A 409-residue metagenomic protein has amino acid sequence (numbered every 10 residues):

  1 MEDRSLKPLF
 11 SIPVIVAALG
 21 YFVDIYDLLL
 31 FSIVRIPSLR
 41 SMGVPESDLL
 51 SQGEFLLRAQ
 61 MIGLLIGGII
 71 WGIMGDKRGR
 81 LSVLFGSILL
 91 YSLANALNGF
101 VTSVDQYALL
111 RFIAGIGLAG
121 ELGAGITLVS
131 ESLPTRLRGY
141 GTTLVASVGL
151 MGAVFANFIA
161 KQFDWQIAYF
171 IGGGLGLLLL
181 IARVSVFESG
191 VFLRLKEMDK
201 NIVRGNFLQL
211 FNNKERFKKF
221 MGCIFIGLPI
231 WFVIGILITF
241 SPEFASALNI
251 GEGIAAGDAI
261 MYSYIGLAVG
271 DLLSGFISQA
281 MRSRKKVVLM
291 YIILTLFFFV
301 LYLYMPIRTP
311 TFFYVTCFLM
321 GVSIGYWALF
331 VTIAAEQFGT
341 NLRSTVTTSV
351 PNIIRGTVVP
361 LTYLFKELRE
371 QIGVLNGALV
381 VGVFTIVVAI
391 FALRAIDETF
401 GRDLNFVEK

Functional and structural regions predicted by a protein language model:
S32, R216-A268, V358-T362: Extracytoplasmic gate region of multi-pass secondary transporters
V34-I66: Extracellular/periplasmic helix-loop-helix junction of adjacent transmembrane segments in MFS-like secondary
I66-T102: Conserved MFS/SLC helix-loop-helix module at the cytosolic interface between two early adjacent transmembrane helices
G68-G79, D271-S283: Helix-to-loop junctions at the C-terminal end of transmembrane segments in multipass secondary transporters
K77-S87, R136, A280-I292: Cytoplasmic membrane-interface "Motif A"-like loop-to-helix N-cap segments of 12-TM Major Facilitator Superfamily
G79, F100-Q106, P134, R282 (+1 more regions): Helix-breaking motifs and short loop linkers at transmembrane-helix boundaries and internal kinks in secondary membrane
L89-T102, I293-I307: C-terminal ends and interior cores of transmembrane alpha-helices in multi-pass membrane transporters/permeases
V145-V184: Helix-loop-helix hairpin linking two adjacent transmembrane segments in secondary transporters
